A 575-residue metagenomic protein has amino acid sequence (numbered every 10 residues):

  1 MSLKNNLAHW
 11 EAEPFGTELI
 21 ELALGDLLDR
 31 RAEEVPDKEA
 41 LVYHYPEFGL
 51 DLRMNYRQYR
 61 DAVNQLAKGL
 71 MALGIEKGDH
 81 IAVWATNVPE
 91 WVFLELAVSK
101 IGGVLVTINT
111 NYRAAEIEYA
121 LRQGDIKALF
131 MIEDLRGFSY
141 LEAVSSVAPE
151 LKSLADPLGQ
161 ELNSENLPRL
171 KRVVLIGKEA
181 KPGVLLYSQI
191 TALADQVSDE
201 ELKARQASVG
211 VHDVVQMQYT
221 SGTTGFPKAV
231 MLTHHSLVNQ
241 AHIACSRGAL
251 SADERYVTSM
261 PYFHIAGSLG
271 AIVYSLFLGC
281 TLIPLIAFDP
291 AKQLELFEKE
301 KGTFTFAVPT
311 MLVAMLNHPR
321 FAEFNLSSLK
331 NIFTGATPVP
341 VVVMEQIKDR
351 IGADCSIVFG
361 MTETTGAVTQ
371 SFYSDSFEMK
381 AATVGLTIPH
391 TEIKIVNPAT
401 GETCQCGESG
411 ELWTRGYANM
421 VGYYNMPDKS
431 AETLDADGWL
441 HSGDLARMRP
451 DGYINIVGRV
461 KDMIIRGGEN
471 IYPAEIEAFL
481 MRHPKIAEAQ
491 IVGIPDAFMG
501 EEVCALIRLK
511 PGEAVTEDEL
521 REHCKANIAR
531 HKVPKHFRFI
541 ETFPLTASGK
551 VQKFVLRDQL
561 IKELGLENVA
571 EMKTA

Functional and structural regions predicted by a protein language model:
M1-L73, K77, R122, K152-A155 (+5 more regions): N-lobe entry segment of adenylate-forming
I20, D37, L41-L96, R113-E118 (+3 more regions): Conserved AMP-binding/adenylate-forming core of the ANL superfamily
P36-E39, N166-L170, V174-Y219, F226 (+1 more regions): Conserved pre-ATP/AMP-binding loop-to-beta segment of ANL
R53-R57, Q206-N239, K553: Conserved AMP-binding A3 loop
I101-A192, P511-E513: Structural core segment of the AMP-binding/adenylate-forming
Y112-R122, L129-M131, T305, G416 (+7 more regions): AMP-binding/adenylate-forming catalytic core of the ANL superfamily
T191-A192, L294, K299-A307, L316-M379 (+1 more regions): Gly/Ser/Thr-rich phosphate-binding loop
V238-R255, F263-F304, L312, H318: Conserved AMP-binding/adenylation subdomain of ANL enzymes
